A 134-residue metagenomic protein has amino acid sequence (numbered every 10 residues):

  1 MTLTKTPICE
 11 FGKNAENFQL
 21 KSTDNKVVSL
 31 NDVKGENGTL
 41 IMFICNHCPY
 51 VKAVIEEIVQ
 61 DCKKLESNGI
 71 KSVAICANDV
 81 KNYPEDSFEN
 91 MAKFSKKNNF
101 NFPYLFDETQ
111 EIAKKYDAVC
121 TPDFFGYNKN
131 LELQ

Functional and structural regions predicted by a protein language model:
M1-Q134: Chalcogenol-based redox active-site neighborhoods
